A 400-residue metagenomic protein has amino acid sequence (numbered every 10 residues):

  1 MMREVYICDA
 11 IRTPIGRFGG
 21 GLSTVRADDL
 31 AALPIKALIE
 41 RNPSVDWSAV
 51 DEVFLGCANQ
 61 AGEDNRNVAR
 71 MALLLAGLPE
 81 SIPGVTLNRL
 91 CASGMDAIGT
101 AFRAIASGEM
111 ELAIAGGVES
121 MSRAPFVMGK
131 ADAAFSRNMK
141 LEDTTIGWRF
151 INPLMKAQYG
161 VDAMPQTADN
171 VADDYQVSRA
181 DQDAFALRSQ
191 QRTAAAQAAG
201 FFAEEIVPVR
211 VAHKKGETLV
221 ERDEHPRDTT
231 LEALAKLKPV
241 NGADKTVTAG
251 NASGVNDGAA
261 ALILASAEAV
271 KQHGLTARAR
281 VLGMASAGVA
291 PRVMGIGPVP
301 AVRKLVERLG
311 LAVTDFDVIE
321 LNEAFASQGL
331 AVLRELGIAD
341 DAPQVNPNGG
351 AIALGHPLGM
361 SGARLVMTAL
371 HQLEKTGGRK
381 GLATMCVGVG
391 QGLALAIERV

Functional and structural regions predicted by a protein language model:
M1-A76, T167-R179, A196, V289 (+2 more regions): Conserved active-site "lid/cap" helical segment
M1-V25, I146, L231-I296, P300 (+5 more regions): Condensing-enzyme catalytic core mediating Claisen C-C bond formation in acyl metabolism
R12-T13, S23-T24, D28-L33, S44 (+3 more regions): N-terminal extracellular/periplasmic Venus flytrap/periplasmic-binding protein-like
V25, C57-A113, E142-W148, Q158-M164 (+3 more regions): Conserved catalytic cysteine-centered active-site region of acyl-thioester-dependent Claisen-condensing enzymes
N88-E119, A172-F201, A261-E268, L333-R334 (+2 more regions): Active-site-proximal alpha-helical scaffold in enzymes
L112-N170: Flexible glycine-/small-residue-enriched beta->alpha junction loops that bind anionic phosphate/pyrophosphate groups
D169, F202, L282-A353: Active-site pocket-lining segment
